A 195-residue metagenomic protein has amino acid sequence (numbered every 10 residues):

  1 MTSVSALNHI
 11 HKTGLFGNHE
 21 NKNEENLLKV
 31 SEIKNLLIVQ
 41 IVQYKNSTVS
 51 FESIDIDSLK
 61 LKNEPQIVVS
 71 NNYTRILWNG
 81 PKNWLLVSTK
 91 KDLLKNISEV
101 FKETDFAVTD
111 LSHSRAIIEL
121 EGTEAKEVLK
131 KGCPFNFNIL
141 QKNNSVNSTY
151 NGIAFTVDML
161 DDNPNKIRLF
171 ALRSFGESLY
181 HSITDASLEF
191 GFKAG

Functional and structural regions predicted by a protein language model:
M1-G195: Basic, glycine/lysine-rich polyanion-binding surfaces/domains
